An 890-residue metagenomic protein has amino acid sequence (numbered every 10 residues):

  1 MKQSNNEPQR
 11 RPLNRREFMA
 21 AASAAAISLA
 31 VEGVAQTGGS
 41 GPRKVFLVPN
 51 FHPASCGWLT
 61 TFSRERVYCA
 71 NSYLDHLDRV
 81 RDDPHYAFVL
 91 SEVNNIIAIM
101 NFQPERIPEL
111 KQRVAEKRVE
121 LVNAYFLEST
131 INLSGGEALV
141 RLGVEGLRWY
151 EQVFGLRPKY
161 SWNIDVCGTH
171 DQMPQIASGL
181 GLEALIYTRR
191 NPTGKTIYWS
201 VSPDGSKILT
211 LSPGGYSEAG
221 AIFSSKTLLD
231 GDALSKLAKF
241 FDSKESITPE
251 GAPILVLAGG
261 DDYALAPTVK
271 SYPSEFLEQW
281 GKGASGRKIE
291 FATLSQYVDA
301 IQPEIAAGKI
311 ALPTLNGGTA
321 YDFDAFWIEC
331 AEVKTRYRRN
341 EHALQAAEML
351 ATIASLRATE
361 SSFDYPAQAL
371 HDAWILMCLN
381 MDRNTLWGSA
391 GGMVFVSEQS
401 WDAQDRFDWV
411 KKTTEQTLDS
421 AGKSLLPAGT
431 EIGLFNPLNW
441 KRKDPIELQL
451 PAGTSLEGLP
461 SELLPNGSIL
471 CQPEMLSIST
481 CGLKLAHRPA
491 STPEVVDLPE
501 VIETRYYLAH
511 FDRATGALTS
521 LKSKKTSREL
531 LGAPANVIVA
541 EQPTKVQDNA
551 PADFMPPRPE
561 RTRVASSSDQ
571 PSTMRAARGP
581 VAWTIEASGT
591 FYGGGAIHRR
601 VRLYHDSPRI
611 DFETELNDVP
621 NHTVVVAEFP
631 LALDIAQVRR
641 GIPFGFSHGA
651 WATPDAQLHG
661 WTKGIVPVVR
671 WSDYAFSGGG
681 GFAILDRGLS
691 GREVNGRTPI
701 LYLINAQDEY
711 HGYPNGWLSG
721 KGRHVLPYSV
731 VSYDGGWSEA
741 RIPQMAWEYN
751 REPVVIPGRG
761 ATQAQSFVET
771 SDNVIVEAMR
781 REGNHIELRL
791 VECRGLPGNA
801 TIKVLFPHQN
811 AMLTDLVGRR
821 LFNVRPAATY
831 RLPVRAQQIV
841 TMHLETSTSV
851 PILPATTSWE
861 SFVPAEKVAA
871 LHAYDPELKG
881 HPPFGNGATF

Functional and structural regions predicted by a protein language model:
S4-A25: N-terminal secretory signal peptides and thylakoid transit peptides that target proteins across membranes
G33-T37: Boundary at the C-terminal end of the N-terminal hydrophobic targeting segment
G38-R141, Y150: N-terminal catalytic cores of secreted or lumenal carbohydrate-active enzymes
L47, H52-W58, Q152, I208 (+4 more regions): Catalytic grooves of carbohydrate-active enzymes
D75, F102-R113, P192-S200, D230-K244: Alpha-helical scaffolding within the catalytic cores of extracellular/periplasmic polymer-degrading hydrolases
I107-L121, S178-T193, P203-S206: Acidic, His- and aromatic-enriched active-site or binding-groove loops in soluble protein domains that engage sugars
L139-Q172, I176-G179, K236-A258: CE4/NodB-like, metal-dependent polysaccharide N-deacetylase domain that modifies extracellular/periplasmic N-acetylated
M173-I176, S212, S224-A233, F241 (+7 more regions): C-terminal (or distal) subdomains of carbohydrate-active enzymes
